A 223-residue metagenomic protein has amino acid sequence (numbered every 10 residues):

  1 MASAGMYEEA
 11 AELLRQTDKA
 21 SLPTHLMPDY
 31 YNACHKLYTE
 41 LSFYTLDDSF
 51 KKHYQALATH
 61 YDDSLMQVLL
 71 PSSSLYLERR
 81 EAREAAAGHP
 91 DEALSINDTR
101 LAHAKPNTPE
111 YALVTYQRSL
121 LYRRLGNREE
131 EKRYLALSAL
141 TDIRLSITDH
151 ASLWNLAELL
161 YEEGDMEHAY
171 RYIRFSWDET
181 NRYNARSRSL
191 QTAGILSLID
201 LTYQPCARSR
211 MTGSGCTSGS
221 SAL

Functional and structural regions predicted by a protein language model:
M1-T212: A "functional boundary" signal
T217-L223: Selective detector of the "anchor" transmembrane alpha-helix that sits immediately C-terminal
